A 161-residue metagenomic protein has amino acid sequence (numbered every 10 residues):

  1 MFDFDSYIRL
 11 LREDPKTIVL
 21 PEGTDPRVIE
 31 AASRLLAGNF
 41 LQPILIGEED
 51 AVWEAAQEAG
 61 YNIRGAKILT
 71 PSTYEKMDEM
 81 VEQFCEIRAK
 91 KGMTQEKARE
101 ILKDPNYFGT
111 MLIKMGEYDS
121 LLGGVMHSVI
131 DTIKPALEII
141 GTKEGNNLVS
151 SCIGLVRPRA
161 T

Functional and structural regions predicted by a protein language model:
M1-T161: Anion-binding alpha/beta catalytic cores of soluble intermediary-metabolism enzymes, centered on
